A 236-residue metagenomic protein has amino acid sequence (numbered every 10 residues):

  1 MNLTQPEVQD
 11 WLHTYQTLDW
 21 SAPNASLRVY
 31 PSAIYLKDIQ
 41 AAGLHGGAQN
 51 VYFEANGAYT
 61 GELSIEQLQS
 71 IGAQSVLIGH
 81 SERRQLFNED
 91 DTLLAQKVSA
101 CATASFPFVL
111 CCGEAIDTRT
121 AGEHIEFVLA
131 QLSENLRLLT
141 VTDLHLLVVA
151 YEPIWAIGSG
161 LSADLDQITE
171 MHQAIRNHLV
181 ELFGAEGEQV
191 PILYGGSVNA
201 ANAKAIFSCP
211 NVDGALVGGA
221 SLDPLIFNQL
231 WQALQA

Functional and structural regions predicted by a protein language model:
M1-L63, S70, L144-H145, A150 (+1 more regions): Conserved N-terminal beta1-alpha1 strand-loop-helix module at the mouth
M1-N2, Y30-I34, Q49-F53, S81-E82 (+4 more regions): Active-site beta-loop-alpha junctions enriched in small/polar residues
S26-R28, H45-G47, S75, P107-C111 (+3 more regions): Structural preference for beta-strand elements that scaffold enzyme active sites
S32, L68, G79-H80, E152 (+2 more regions): Conserved, mostly hydrophobic/aromatic
L44-A100: Glycine/small-residue-rich loop that forms an oxyanion/phosphate-binding "nest" at active or ligand-binding sites
K97, C101, C209, S221-A236: C-terminal helical cap(s) of enzyme catalytic domains, especially alpha/beta-barrels
P107-G187: Active-site rim beta-loop-alpha module in soluble metabolic enzymes
V198-N211: Catalytic cores of alpha/beta
